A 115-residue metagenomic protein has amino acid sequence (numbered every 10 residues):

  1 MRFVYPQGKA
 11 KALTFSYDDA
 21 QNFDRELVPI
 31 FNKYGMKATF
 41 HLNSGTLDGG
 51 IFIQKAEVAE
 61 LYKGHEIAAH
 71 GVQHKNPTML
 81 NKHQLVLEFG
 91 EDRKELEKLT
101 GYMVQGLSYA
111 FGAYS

Functional and structural regions predicted by a protein language model:
M1-F15, N22, F52-I53: N-terminal pre-catalytic segment of deacetylase/amide-hydrolase enzymes
T14-Y17, A68: Generic enzyme active-site microenvironment
Y17-D19, Y109: Short acidic donor-binding/metal-coordinating loop in glycosyltransferase active sites
A20-E26: Short acidic, Gly/Ser-rich segments with clustered Asp/Glu that frequently serve as metal-coordination loops in enzyme
L27-F31: Short, well-ordered alpha-helical segments enriched in acidic and aromatic residues
N32-S115: Metal-dependent polysaccharide deacetylase catalytic core of the NodB/CE4 family, i.e., the active-site-bearing domain
